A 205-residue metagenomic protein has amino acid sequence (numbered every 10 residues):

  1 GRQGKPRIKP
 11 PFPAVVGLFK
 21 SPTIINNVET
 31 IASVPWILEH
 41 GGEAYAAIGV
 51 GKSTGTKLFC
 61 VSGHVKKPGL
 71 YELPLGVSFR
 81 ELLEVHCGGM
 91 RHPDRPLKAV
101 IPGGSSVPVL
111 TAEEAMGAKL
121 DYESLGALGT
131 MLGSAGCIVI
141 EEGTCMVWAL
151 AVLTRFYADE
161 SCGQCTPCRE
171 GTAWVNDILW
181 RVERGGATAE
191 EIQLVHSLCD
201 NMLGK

Functional and structural regions predicted by a protein language model:
G1, I8-F12, A115-K205: Ferredoxin-type iron-sulfur electron-transfer modules in oxidoreductases and energy-metabolism complexes
G1-L75, C87-M90: Hydrophobic alpha-helical positions that pack around
F19, G55, K67, P96 (+2 more regions): A generic structural signal for well-ordered coil/turn residues at beta-strand boundaries that shape enzyme active-site
N27-V28, V61-H64, H86, V100-S105 (+1 more regions): Fold-independent oxyanion-binding glycine-rich loops and adjacent beta-strand/coil segments at enzyme active sites
V34-I37, L82-L83, L153, V175-I178: Buried hydrophobic packing segments
A44-T56, H92-P102, Q164-C168, G186-V195: Flexible, glycine/charged-enriched surface loops at secondary-structure junctions
V77-L82, C145: Short, structural beta-strand-to-alpha-helix junction motif
R91-A127, E183: Terminal amphipathic helices with adjacent charged low-complexity linkers/tails
